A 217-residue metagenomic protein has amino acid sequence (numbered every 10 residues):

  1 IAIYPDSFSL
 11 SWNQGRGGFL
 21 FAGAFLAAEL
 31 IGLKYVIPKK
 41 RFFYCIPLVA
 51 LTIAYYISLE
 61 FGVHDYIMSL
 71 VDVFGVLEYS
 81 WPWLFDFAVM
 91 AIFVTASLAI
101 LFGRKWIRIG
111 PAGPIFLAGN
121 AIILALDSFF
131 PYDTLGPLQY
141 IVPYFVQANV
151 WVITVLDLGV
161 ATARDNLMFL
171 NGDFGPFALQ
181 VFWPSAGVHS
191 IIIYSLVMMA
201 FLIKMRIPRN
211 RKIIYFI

Functional and structural regions predicted by a protein language model:
I1-I217: Hydrophobic N-terminal alpha-helices or hydrophobic patches in metabolic proteins across all domains of life
